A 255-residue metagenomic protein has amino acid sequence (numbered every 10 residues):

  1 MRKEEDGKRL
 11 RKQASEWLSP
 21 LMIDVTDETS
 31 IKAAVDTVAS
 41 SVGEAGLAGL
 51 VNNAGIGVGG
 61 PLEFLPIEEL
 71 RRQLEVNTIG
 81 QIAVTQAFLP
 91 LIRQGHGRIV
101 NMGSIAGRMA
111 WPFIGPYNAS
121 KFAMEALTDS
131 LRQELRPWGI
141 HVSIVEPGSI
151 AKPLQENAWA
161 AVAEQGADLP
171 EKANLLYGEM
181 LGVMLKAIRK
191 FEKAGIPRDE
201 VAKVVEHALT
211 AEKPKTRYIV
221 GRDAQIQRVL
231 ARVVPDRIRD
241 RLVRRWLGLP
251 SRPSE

Functional and structural regions predicted by a protein language model:
P20, L65, Q73-L74: A hydrophobic alpha-helix adjacent to the NAD(P)-binding/active-site core of NAD(P)-dependent oxidoreductases, strongly
I23-D36, I67: The beta1-alpha1 cofactor-binding region of Rossmann-like NAD(H)/NADP(H)-dependent oxidoreductases
N53-V58: Conserved NAD(P)H cofactor-binding loop of Rossmann-fold oxidoreductase domains
P61-L62, E69-R71, H96: Substrate-binding pocket helix/loop in short-chain dehydrogenase/reductase
T85, S120-A123: Active-site helix of classical SDR
S104: Residue(s) in the substrate-gating loop at a strand-loop-helix junction that position the organic substrate next
P137-E192: C-terminal beta-strand-loop-alpha-helix "lid" module of Rossmann-like NAD(P)-dependent dehydrogenases
